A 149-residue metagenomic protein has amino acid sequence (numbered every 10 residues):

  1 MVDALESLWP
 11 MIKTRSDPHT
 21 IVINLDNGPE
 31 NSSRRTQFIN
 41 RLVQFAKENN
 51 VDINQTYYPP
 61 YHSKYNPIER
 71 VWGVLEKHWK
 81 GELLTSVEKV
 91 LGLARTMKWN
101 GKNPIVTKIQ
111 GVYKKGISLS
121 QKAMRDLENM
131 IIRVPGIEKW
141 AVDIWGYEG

Functional and structural regions predicted by a protein language model:
M1-T14: Active-site beta-loop-alpha junctions of metal-dependent nucleic acid enzymes, especially the RNase H-like/DDE
A4, Q37-L42, R70-L75: Alpha-helical scaffold elements adjacent to nucleotide-binding pockets in ATP/GTP-utilizing enzyme cores
K13-D17, Q44-K47: C-terminal regulatory/effector modules of DNA-binding transcriptional regulators
R15, W79-G149: C-terminal accessory extensions appended to soluble enzyme cores
T20-N27, Q55-P60, L93-A94: Extended hydrophobic secondary-structure segments that form protein cores and membrane-embedded regions
L25-F38, P59-Y65: Acidic, metal-coordinating catalytic cores used for nucleic-acid/nucleotide bond scission and strand-transfer chemistry
F38-N54: Two-metal-ion acidic nuclease core segments, chiefly of the RNase H-like superfamily
Q55-K77: RNase H-like two-metal-ion nuclease catalytic core shared by retroviral integrases and related mobile-element nucleases
